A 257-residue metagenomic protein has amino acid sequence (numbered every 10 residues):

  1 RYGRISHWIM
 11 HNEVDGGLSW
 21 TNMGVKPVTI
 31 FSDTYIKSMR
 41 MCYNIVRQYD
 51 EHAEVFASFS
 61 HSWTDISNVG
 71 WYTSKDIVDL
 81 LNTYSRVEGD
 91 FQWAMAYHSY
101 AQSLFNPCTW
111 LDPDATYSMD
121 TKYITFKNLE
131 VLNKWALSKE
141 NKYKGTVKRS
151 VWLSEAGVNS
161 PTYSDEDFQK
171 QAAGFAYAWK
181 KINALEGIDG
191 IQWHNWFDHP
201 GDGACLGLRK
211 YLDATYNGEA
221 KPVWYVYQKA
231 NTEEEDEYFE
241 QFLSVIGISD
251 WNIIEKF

Functional and structural regions predicted by a protein language model:
R1, S38-C42, N128, L132 (+3 more regions): Alpha-helical packing segments of well-folded alpha/beta enzyme cores
R1, W71-Y84, Q169-K181: Short, acidic/polar
Y2, R86-G89, L185-E186: Alpha-helix termination/capping residues and helix-transition junctions
R4, I9, V14, S19-W20 (+2 more regions): Aromatic-rich peripheral "rim/lid" segments of glycoside hydrolase catalytic domains that contact and position glycan
S6, I30-D165: Noncatalytic carbohydrate-binding groove/subsite architecture in carbohydrate-active enzymes
E13, N22-M23, S60, E155: Short linear capping/connector segments at secondary-structure termini
